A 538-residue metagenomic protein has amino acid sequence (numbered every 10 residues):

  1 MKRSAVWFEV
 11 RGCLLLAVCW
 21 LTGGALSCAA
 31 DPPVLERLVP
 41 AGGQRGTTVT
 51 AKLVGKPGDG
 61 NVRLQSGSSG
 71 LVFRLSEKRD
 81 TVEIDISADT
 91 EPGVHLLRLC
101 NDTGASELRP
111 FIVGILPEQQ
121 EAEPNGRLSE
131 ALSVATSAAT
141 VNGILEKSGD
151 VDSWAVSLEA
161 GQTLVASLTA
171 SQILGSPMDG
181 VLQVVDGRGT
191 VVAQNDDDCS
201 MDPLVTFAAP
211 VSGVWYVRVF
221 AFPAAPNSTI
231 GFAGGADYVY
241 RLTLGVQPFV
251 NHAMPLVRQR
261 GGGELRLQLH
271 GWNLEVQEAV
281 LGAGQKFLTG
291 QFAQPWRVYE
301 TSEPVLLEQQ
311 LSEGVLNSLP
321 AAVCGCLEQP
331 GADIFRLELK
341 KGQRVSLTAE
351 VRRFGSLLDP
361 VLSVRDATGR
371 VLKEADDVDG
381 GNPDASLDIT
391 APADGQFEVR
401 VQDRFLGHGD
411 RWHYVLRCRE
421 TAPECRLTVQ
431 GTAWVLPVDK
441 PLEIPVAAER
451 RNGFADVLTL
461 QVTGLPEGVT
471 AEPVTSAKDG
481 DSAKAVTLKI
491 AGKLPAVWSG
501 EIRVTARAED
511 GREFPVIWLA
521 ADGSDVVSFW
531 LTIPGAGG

Functional and structural regions predicted by a protein language model:
M1-V10: N-terminal secretory signal peptides that target proteins for export/translocation
R11-A25: Bacterial N-terminal signal peptides
A30-T81, A88, P92, L99-D102 (+8 more regions): Acidic, Ser/Thr/Pro-rich low-complexity intrinsically disordered segments
R79-I86, K484-L488: A generic structural motif
S106-L108, N195, A293-P295, S302 (+2 more regions): Short Trp-Ser/Thr-centered turn/loop motifs at beta-strand boundaries
R109-S137, Q291-L319: Predominantly extracellular/luminal regions of secreted and cell-surface proteins, especially disulfide-bonded
P110-E118, G235, T243-Q247, G282 (+4 more regions): Short beta-strand edge segments in extracellular beta-sheet folds
V497-A521: Serine/threonine-enriched low-complexity regions used as flexible
